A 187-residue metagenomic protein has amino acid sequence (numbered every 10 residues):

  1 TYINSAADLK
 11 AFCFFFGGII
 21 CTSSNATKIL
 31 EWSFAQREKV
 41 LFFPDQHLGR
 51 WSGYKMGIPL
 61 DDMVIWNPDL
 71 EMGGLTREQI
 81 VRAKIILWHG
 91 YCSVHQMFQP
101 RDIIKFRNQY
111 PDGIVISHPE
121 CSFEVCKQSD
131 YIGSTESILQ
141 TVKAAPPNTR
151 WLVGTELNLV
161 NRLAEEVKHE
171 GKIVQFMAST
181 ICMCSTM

Functional and structural regions predicted by a protein language model:
T1-M187: The feature marks the mature, well-folded catalytic cores of soluble enzymes
